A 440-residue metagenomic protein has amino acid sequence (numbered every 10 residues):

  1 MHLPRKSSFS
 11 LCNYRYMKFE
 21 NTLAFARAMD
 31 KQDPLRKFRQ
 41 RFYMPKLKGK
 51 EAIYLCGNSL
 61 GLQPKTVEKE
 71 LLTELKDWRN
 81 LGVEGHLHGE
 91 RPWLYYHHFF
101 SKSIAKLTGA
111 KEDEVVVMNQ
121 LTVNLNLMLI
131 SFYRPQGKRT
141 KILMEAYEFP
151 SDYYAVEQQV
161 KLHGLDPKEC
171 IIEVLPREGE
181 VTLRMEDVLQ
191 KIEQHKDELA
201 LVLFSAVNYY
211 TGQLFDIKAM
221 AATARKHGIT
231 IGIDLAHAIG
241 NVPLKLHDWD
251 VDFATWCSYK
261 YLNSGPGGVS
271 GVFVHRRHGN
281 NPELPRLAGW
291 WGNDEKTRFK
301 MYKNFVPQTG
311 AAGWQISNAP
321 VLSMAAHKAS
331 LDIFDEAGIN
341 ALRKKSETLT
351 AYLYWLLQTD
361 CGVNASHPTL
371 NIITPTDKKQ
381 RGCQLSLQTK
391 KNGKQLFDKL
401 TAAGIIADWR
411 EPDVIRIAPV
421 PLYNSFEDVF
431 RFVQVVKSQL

Functional and structural regions predicted by a protein language model:
K6-S7: Polybasic, lysine-rich low-complexity intrinsically disordered segments
L11-L440: Pyridoxal 5′-phosphate
